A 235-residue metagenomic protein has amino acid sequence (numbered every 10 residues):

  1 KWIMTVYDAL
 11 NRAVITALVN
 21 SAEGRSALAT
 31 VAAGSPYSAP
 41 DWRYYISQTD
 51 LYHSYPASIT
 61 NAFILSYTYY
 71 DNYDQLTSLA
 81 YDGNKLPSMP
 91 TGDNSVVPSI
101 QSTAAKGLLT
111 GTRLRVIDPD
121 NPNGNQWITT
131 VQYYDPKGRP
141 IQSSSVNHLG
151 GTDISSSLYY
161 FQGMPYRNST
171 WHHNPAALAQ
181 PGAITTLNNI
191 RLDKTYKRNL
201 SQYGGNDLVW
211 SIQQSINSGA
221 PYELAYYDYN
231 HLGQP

Functional and structural regions predicted by a protein language model:
K1-P235: Beta-strand elements of repeat-based all-beta scaffolds
